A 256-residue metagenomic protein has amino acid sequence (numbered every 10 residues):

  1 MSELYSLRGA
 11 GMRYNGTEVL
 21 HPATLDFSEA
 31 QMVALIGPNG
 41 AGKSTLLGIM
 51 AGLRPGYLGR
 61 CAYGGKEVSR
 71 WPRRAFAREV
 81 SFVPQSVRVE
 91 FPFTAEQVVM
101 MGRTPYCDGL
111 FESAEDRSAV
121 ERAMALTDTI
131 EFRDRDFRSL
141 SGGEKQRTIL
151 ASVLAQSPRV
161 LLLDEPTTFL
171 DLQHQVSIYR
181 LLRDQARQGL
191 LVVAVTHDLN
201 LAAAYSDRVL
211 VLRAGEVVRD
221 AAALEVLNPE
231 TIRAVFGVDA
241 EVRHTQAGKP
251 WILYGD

Functional and structural regions predicted by a protein language model:
I36-P38: The feature captures the beta-strand-to-loop junction immediately N-terminal to the Walker
A51: Helix-to-loop junction immediately C-terminal to a conserved catalytic motif
G59-E67, F76: Conserved ABC transporter NBD signature motif
M100, A114-F132: Conserved ABC ATPase "signature" region
D136-L140: Conserved ABC ATPase signature
L161-E165: Catalytic Walker B motif of ABC-type/P-loop ATPase nucleotide-binding domains
V235-D256: ABC ATPase nucleotide-binding domains
